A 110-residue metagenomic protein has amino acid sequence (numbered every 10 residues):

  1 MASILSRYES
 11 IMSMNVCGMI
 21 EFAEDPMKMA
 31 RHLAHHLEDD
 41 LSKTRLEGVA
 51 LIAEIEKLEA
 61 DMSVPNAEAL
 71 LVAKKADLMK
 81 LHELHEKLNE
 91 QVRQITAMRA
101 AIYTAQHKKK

Functional and structural regions predicted by a protein language model:
M1-I4: Compositionally biased, charge-rich terminal segments
S10-K110: Extended, charge-rich alpha-helical scaffolding segments
